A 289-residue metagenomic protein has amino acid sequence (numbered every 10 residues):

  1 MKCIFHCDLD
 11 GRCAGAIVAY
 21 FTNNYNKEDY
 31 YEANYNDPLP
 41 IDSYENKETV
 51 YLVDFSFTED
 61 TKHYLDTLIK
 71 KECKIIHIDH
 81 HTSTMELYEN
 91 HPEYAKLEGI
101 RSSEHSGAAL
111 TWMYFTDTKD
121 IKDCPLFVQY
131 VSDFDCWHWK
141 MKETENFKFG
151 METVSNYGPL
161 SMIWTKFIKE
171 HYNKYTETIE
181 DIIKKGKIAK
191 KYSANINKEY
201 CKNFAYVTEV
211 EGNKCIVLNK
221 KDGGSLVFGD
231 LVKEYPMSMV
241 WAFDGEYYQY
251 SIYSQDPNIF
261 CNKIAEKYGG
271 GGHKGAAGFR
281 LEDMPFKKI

Functional and structural regions predicted by a protein language model:
M1-H6, C215-N219: Short hydrophobic beta-strand segments
K2, N26-H77, L231: N-terminal small/polar loop signature for handling phosphorylated ligands or for N-terminal nucleophile
C7-E32: N-terminal G-site helix/loop of the GST-like fold
D8, V18, D54, D79 (+4 more regions): Divalent metal-coordination and catalytic microenvironments
G11-G15, G107-A108, F228, C261 (+1 more regions): Short, highly selective alpha-helical patches that border small-molecule cofactor pockets in redox/cofactor-processing
E48, K187-I289: Gly/His-enriched, cation/cofactor- and phosphate-binding structural elements
T82, Y88-P159: Short alpha-helices
D135-K221: Glycine-rich, Lys/Arg-enriched anion-binding loops that position phosphate/diphosphate groups for phosphoryl
